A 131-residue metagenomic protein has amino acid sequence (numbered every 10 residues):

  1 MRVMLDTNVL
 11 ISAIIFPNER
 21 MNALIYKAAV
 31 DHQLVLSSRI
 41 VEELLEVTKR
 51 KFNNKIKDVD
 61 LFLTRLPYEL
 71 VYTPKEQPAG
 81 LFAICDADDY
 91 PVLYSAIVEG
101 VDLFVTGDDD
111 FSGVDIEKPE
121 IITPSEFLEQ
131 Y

Functional and structural regions predicted by a protein language model:
M1-V3: Residues that mark the start of a beta-strand
L5, I15-P17, M21-R50: PIN/NYN-family metal-dependent endoribonuclease catalytic core
D6-T7, S37, G107-D108, T123-P124: A secondary-structure boundary/capping signal
V9-L10, I40, V92, D110-F111 (+1 more regions): Alpha-helix capping/helix-boundary segments
Q33, E69-V71, E120: Conserved beta-strand segments of alpha/beta enzyme cores
E42-E76, V92: Domain-scale selection of a single, long terminal region that carries the protein's primary operational module
Y68-F104, D109: Active-site neighborhoods of divalent-metal-dependent phosphate/nucleic-acid chemistry enzymes
F82, D109-Y131: Acidic, PIN/NYN-like endoribonuclease modules and their adjacent C-terminal/linker elements
